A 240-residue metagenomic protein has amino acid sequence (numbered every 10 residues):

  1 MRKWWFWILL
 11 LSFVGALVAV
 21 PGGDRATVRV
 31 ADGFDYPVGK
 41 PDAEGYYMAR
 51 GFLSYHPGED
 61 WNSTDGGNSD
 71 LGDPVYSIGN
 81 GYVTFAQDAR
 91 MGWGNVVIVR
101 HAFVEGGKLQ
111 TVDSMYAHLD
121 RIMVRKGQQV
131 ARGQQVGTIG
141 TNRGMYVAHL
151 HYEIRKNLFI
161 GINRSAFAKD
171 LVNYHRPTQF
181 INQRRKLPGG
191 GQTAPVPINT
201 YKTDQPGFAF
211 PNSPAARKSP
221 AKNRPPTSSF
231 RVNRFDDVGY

Functional and structural regions predicted by a protein language model:
M1-L10: N-terminal Sec-pathway targeting helices
L17-N95, R132, T141, H175-Y240: Surface-exposed, glycine-biased beta-strand/turn segments
Y55-N68, V112-S114, H118, I162-A168: Small beta-barrel nucleic-acid-binding modules, principally OB-folds
G66, R121-V124, Q135: A broad detector of the eukaryotic-type serine/threonine protein kinase catalytic domain
D70-G72, I78-M123, A148-E153: Zn2+-dependent peptidoglycan hydrolase active-site motif and core
N95-H101, Q128-G191: Conserved, short, structured surface segments that act as functional micro-motifs
